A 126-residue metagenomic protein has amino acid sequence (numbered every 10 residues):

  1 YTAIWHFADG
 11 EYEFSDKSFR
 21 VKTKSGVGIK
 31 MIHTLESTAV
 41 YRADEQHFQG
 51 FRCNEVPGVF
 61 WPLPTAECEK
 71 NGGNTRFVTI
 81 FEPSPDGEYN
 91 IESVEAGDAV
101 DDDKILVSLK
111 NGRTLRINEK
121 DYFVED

Functional and structural regions predicted by a protein language model:
Y1-D126: CBM-like, beta-strand-rich accessory domains located in the C-terminal region of large, secreted polysaccharide-active
